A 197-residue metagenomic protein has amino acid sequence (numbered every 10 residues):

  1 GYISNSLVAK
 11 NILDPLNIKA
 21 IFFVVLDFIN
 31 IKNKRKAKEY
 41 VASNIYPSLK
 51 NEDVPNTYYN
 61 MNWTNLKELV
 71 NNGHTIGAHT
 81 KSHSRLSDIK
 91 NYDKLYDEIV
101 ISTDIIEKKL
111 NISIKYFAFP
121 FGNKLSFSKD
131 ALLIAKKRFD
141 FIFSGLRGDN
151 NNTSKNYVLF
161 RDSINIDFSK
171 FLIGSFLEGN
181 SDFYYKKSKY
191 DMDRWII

Functional and structural regions predicted by a protein language model:
I3, D14-L125, N156-L159: Metal-dependent polysaccharide deacetylase catalytic core of the NodB/CE4 family, i.e., the active-site-bearing domain
I3-S4, P15, D88-I197: C-terminal active-site subregion of NodB/CE4 polysaccharide deacetylases
N11: Active-site-adjacent structural elements in enzyme catalytic domains
